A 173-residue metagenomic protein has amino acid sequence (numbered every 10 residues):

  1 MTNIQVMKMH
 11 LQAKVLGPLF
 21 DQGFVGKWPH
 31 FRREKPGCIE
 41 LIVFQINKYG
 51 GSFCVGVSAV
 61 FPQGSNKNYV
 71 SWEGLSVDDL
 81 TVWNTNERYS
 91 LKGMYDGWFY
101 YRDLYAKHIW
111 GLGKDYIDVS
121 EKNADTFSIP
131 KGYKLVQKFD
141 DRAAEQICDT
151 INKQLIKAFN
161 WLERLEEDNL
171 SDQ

Functional and structural regions predicted by a protein language model:
M1-K14, G26, R32-Q173: Intrinsically disordered, low-complexity regulatory regions enriched in serine/threonine/proline and acidic residues
L19: Pyridoxal 5′-phosphate
